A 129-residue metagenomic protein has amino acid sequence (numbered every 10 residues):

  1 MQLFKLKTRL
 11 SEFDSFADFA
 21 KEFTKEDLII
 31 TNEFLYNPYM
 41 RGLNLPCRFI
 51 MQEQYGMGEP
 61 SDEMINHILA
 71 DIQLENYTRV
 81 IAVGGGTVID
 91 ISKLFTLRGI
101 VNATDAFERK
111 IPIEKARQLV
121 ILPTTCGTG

Functional and structural regions predicted by a protein language model:
M1-R79: ATP/NTP phosphate-donor binding region
P60-G129: Glycine/threonine-rich beta-strand-loop-alpha-helix active-site module that forms ligand/phosphate-binding
